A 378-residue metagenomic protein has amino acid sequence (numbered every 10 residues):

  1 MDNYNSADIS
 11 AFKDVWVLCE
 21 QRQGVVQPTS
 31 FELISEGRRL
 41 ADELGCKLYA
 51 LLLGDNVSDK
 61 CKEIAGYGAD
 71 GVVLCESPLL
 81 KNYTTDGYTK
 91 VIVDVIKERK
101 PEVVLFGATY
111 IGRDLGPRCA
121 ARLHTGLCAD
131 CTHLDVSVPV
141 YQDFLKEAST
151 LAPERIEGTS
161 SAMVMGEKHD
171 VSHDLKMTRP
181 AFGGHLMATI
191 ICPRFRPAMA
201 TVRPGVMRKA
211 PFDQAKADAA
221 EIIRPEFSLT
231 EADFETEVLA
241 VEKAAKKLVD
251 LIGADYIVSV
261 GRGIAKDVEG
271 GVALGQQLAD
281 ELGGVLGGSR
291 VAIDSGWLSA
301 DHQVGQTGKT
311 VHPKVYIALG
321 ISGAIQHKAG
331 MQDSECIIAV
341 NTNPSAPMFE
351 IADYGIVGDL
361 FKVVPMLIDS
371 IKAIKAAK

Functional and structural regions predicted by a protein language model:
M1-K378: N-terminal glycine-rich FAD/FM-binding segment characteristic of electron-transfer flavoproteins
